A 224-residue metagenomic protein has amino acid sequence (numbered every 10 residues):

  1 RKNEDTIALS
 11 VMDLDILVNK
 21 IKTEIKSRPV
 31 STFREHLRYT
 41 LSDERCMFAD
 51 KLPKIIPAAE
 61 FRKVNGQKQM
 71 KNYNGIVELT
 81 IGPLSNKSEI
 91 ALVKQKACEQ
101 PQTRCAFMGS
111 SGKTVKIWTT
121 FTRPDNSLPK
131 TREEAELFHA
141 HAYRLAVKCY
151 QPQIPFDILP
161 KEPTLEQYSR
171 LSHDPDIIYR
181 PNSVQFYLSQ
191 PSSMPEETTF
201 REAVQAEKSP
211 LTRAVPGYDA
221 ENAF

Functional and structural regions predicted by a protein language model:
R1-D5, K63-S88, T122-F224: DNA replication initiation modules
R1-G75, P175, P210, P216: DNA replication initiation on ssDNA origins
I21, I25, L37-E44, A97-P101 (+1 more regions): Hydrophobic, Leu/Ile/Phe/Ala-enriched alpha-helical segments that form helix-helix packing faces
N72-N74, P101, G112: Short connector loops at helix/strand junctions that flank enzyme active sites, especially segments positioning acidic
N86-P101: Short amphipathic alpha-helix segments
R104-C105, T114-K116, Y168: Beta-sheet entry/capping signal
C105-S111, L159-T164: Short beta-strand
G109-P124: Short, conserved phosphate-binding/catalytic loop or strand-edge motifs used in phosphoryl-/nucleotidyl-transfer
